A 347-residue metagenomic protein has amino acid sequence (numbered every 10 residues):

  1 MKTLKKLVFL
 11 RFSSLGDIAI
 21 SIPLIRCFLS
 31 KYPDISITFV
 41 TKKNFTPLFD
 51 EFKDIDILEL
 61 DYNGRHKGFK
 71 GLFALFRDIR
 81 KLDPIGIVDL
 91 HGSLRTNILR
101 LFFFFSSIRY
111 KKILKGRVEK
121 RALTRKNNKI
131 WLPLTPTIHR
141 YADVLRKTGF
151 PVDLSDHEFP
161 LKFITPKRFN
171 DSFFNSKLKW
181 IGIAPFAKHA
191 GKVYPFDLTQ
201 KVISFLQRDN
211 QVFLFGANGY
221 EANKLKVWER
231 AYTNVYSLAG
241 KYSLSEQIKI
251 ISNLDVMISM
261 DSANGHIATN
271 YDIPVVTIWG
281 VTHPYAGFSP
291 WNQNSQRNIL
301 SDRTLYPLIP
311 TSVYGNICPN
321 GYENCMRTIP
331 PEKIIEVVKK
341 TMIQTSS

Functional and structural regions predicted by a protein language model:
M1-S347: Catalytic machinery of carbohydrate-active enzymes, primarily nucleotide-sugar-dependent glycosyltransferases
